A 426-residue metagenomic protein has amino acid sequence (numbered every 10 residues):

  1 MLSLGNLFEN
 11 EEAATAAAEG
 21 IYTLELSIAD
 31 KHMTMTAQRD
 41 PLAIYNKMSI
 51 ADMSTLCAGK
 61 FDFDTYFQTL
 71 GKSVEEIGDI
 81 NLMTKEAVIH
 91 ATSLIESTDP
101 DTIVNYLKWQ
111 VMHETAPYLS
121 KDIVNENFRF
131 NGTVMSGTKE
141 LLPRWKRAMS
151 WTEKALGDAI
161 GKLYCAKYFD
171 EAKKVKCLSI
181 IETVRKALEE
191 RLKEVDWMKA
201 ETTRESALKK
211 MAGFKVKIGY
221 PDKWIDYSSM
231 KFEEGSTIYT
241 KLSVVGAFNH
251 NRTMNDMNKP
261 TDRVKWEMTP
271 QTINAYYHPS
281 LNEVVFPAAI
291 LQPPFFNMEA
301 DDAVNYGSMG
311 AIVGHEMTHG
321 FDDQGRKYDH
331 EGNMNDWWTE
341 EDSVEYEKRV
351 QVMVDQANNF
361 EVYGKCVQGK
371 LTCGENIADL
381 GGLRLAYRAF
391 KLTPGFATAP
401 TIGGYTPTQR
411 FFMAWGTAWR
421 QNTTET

Functional and structural regions predicted by a protein language model:
M1-A18: A conserved hydrophobic secondary-structure block that centers on an alpha-helix together with its immediately flanking
I21, S27, K31, M35 (+7 more regions): Intrinsically disordered, low-complexity linker/terminal regions across diverse proteins
Y118-I123: Feature marking long nucleic-acid-engaging regions of large polymerase/nuclease enzymes
V124, F128-V134: Extended, solvent-exposed functional surface patches
